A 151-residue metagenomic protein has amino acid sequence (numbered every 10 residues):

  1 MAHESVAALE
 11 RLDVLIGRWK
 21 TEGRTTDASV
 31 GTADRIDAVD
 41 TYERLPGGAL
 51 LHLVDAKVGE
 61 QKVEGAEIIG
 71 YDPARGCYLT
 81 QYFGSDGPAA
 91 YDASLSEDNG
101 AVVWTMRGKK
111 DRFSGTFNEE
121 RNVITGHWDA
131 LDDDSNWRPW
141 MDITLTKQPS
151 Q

Functional and structural regions predicted by a protein language model:
M1-Q151: Hydrophobic small-molecule pocket/channel-lining residues, especially in calycin-type beta-barrels
